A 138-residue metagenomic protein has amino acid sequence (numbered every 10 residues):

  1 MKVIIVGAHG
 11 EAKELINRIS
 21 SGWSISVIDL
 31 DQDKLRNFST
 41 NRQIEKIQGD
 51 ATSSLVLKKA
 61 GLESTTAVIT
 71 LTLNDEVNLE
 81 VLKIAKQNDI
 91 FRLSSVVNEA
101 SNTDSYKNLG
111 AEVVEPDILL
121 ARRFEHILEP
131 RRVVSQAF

Functional and structural regions predicted by a protein language model:
M1-F138: Cytosolic regulatory regions of ion transport systems
